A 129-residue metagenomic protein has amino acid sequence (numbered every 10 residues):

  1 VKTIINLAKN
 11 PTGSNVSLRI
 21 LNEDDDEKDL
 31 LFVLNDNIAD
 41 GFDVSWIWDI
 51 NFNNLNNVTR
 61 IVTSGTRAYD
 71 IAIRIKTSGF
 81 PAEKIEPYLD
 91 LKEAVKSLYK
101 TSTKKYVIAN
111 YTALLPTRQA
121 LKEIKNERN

Functional and structural regions predicted by a protein language model:
V1-N129: ATP-dependent carboxylate-amine ligase
